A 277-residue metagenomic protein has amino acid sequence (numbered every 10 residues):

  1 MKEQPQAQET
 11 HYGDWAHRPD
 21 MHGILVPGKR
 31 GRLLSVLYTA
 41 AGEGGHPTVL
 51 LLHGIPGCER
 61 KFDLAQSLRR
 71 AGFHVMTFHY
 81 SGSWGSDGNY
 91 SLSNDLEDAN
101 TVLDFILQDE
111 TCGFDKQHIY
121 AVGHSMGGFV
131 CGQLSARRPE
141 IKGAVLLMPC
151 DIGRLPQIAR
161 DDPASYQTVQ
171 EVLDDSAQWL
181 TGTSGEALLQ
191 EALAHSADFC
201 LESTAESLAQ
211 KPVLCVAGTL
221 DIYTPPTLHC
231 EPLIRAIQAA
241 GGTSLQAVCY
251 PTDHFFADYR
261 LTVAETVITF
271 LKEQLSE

Functional and structural regions predicted by a protein language model:
K2-E43: N-terminal cap/lid segment of alpha/beta-hydrolase-fold proteins
G13-A16, G23, I141-G143, L147-S244 (+3 more regions): The alpha/beta-hydrolase serine catalytic core
H46, H53-G57: Active-site glycine-rich loops that stabilize anionic/oxyanionic intermediates across multiple enzyme folds
P56, H79-G85, D151, H254: Alpha/beta-hydrolase active-site loop signature
P56, K61, S83-H118: Catalytic nucleophile-loop/oxyanion-hole region of alpha/beta-hydrolase and closely related hydrolase-like folds
A65-D87: Conserved alpha/beta-hydrolase
F105-C112, K116-Q167: Primarily recognizes the serine-hydrolase "nucleophile elbow" in alpha/beta-hydrolase and SGNH/GDSL folds
Y250, F256-E277: Catalytic active-site module of serine/aspartate enzymes centered on a nucleophile-bearing elbow/loop
